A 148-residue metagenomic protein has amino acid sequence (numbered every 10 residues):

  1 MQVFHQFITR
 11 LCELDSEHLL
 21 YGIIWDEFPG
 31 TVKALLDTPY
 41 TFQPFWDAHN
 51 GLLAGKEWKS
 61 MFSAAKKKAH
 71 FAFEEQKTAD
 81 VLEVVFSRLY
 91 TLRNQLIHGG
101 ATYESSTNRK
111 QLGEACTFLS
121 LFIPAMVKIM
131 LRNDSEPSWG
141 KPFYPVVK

Functional and structural regions predicted by a protein language model:
M1-F73, F86: Helix-loop junctions and short alpha-helical segments
H49, A54-K148: Polyanionic, low-complexity intrinsically disordered segments
